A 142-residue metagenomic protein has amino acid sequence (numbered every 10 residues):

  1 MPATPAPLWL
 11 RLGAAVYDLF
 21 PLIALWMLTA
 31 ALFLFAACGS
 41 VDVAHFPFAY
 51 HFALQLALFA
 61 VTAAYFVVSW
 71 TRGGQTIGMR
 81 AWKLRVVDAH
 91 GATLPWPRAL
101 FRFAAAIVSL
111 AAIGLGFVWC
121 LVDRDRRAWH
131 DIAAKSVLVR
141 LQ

Functional and structural regions predicted by a protein language model:
M1-A111, I132-K135, V139-Q142: Short, small/hydrophobic-residue-rich motifs at membrane-helix boundaries and re-entrant hairpins of integral membrane
I77, V118, W129: Short clusters of hydrophobic/aromatic residues that line enzyme substrate/ligand-binding pockets
G114-R124: Glycine-rich flap/beta-hairpin and adjacent strands of clan AA aspartyl proteases
